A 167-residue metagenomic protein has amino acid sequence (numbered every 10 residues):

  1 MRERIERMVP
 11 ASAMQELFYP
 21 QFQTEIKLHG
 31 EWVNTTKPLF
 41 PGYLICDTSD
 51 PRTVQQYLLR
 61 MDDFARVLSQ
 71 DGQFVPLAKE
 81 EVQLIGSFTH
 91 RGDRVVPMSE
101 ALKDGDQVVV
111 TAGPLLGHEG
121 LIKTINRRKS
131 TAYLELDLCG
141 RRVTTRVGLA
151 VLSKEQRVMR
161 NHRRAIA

Functional and structural regions predicted by a protein language model:
M1-Q107, E135-A167: Acidic-enriched and Gly/Ser
F40, T111-E119: Short coil-to-beta-strand transition motifs
G113-L115, I125-S130: Short, conserved beta-turn/loop elements at beta-strand boundaries and strand-helix junctions
H118, K129, R141: Terminal RNA-binding accessory module
